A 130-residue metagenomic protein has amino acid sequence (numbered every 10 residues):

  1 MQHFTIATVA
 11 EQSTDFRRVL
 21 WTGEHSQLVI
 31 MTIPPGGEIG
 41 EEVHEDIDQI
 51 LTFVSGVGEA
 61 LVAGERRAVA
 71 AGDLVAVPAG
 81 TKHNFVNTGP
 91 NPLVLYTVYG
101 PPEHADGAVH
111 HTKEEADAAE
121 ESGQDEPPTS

Functional and structural regions predicted by a protein language model:
M1-S26, A71, H110-S130: A short, N-terminal "cap"/entry segment at the start of jelly-roll beta-barrel domains of the cupin/DSBH fold
S13-T14, V29-H44: Conserved short histidine dyad/triad with adjacent acidic residue
S26, P35, D46, E65 (+2 more regions): A generic "binding-loop/recognition-motif" signal
G37-I39, G56-V62: Short beta-strand segments in beta-sandwich/barrel cores
D48-G58: Glycine- and acidic-residue-biased ligand/ion/polar-headgroup-sensing regions
E65-A79: Short acidic-glycine-tyrosine-enriched beta hairpin
A79-A105: Ligand-binding loop in jelly-roll beta-barrel domains
